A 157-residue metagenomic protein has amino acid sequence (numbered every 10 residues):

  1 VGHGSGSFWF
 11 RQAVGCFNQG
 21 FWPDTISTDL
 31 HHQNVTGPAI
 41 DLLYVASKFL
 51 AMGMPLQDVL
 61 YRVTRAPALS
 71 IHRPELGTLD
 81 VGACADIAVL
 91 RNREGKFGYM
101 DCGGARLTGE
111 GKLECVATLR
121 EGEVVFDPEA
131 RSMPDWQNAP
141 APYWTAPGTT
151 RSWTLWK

Functional and structural regions predicted by a protein language model:
V1-F10, S70: Active-site glycine- and acidic-residue-rich loops that bind and position anionic ligands or nucleotide-like cofactors
G2, G37, G77, G103-A105: Glycine-centered flexibility motif
R11-R93: His/Asp/Glu-enriched, well-ordered alpha-helical/loop segment that forms or immediately abuts the divalent-metal
H31-L42, G95-G98, L107, T150-K157: Repeat-unit-sized solenoid/scaffold elements
F49, R106-L107, P147: Generic hydrophobic, helix-prone segments enriched in Leu/Val/Ile
A85-A141: C-terminal cap of metal-dependent C-N hydrolases
D135-K157: Long, low-complexity intrinsically disordered regions
